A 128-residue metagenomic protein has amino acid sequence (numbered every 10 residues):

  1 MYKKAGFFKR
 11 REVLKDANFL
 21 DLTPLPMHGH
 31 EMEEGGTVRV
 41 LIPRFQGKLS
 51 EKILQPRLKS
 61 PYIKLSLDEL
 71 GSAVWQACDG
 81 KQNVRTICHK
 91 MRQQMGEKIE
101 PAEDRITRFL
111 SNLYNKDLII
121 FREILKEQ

Functional and structural regions predicted by a protein language model:
M1-G47: Hydrophobic packing positions characteristic of elongated beta-solenoid/beta-helix-type spike/fiber shafts
M1-L20, P56-Q128: Long, charge-rich, low-complexity alpha-helical segments
R39-V40, R44-I63: Intrinsically disordered, low-complexity serine/threonine- and proline-rich regulatory segments
